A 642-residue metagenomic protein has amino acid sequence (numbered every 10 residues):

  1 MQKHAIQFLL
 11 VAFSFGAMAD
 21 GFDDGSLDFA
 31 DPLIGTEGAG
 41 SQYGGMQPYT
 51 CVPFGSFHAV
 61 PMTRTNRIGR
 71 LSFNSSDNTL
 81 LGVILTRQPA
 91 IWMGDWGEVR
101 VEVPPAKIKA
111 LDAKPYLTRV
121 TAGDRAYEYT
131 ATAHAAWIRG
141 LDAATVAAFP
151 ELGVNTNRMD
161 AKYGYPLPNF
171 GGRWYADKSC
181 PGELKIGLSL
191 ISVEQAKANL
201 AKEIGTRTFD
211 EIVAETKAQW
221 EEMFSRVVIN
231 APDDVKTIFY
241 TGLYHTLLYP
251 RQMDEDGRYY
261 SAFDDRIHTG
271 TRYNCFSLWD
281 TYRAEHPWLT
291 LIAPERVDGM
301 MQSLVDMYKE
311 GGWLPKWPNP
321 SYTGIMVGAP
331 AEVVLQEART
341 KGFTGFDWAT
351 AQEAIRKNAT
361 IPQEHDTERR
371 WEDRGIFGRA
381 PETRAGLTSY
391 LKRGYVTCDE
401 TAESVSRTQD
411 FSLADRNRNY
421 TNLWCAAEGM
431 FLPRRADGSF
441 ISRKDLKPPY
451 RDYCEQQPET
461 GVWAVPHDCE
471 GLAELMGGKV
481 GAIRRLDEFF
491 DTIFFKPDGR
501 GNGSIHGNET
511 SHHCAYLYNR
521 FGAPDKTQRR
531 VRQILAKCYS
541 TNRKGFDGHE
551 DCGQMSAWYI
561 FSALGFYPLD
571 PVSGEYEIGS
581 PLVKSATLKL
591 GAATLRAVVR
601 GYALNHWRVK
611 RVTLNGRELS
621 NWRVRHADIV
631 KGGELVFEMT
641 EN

Functional and structural regions predicted by a protein language model:
Q2-V11: Sec-dependent signal peptide recognition, specifically the positively charged N-region followed immediately by
V11-A19: Hydrophobic h-region of N-terminal signal peptides that target proteins for export in Gram-negative bacteria
D20-Y282, H286, T290-V333, R339-G394 (+12 more regions): Accessory carbohydrate-recognition regions in carbohydrate-active enzymes
